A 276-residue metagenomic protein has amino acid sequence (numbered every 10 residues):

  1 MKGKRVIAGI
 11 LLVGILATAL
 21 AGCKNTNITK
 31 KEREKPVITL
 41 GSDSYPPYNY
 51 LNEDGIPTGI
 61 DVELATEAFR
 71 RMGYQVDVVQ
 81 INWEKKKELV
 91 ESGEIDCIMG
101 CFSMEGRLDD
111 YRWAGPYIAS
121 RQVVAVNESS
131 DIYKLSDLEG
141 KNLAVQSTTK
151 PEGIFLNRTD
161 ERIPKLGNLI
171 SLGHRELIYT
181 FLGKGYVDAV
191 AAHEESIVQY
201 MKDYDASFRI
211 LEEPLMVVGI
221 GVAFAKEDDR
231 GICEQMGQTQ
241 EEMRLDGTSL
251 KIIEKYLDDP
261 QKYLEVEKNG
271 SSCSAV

Functional and structural regions predicted by a protein language model:
A19-G22: C-terminal motif of bacterial Sec signal peptides marking the signal peptidase cleavage site
K24, V62-R71, I132, S136-N142 (+2 more regions): Extended ligand-binding regions for polar small-molecule ligands
I28-C101, S171, Q235-M236: Extracytoplasmic small-molecule ligand-binding "clamshell" domains of the periplasmic binding protein/Venus flytrap
S42-S44, A119-V126, K202-E241, D259-V276: Periplasmic-binding protein-like
S44-Y45, E53-I56, F102-M104, N127-D131 (+2 more regions): Short coil/turn segments
A65-Y74, P151-G173, M201-D205: Ligand-binding cleft/hinge of the Venus flytrap
T66, Q75-D137, R209, P214: Acidic, polar ligand-binding/catalytic clefts
K85-E88, C101-D110, I154-N157, F181-V217: A ligand-binding cleft/hinge motif common to bilobed small-molecule-binding domains
